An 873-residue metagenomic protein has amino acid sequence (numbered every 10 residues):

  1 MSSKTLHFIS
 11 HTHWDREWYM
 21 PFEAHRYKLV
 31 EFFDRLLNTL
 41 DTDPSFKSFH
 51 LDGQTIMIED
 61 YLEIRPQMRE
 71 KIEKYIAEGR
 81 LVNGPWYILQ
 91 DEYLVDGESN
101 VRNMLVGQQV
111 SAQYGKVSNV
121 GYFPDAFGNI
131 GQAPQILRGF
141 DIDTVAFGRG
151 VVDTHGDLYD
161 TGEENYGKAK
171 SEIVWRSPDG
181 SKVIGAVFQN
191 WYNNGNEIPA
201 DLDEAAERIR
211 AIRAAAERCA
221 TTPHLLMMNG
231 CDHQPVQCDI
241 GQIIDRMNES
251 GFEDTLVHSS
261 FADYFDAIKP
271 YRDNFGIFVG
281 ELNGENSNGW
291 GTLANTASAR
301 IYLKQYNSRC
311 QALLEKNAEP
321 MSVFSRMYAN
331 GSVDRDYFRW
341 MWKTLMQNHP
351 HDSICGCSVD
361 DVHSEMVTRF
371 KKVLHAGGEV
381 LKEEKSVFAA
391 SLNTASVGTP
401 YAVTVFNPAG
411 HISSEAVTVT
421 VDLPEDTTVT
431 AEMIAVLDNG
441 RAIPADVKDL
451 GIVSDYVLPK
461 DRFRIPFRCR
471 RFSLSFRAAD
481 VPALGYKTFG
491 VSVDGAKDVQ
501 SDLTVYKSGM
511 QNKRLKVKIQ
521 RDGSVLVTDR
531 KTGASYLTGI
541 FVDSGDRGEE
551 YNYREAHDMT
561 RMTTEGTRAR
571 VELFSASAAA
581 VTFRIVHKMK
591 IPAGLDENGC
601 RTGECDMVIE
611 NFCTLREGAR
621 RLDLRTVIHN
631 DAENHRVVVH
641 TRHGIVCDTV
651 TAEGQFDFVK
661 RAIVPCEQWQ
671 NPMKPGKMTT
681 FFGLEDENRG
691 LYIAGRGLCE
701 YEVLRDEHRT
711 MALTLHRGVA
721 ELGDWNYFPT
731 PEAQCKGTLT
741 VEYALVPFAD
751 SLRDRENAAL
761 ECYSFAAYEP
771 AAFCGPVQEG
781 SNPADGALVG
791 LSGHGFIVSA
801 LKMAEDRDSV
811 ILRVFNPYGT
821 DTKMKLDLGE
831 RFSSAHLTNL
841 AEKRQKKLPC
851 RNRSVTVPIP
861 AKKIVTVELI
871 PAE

Functional and structural regions predicted by a protein language model:
M1-R102, V110-A112, G139, V174 (+1 more regions): N-terminal catalytic cores of secreted or lumenal carbohydrate-active enzymes
S2-T5, D43-S48, A77-V82, Y114-N119 (+4 more regions): Loop/turn elements at helix/coil->beta-strand transitions in domains of secreted/extracellular proteins
F8-Y19, A24, P178-A395, F406-G410 (+3 more regions): Catalytic grooves of carbohydrate-active enzymes
D15-L29, D52-L62, P85-N100, K116-G128 (+3 more regions): The substrate-binding groove and active-site-proximal loops of carbohydrate-active enzymes, especially glycoside
G53-I58, L89-E92, S118-N129, V151 (+7 more regions): Conserved short loop/turn motifs at secondary-structure junctions
Q67-P85, P134-G156, E163-D179: Acidic, His- and aromatic-enriched active-site or binding-groove loops in soluble protein domains that engage sugars
N100-G139, R210-L226: CE4/NodB-like, metal-dependent polysaccharide N-deacetylase domain that modifies extracellular/periplasmic N-acetylated
A133-R138, T144-G150, S171, I198 (+6 more regions): C-terminal (or distal) subdomains of carbohydrate-active enzymes
